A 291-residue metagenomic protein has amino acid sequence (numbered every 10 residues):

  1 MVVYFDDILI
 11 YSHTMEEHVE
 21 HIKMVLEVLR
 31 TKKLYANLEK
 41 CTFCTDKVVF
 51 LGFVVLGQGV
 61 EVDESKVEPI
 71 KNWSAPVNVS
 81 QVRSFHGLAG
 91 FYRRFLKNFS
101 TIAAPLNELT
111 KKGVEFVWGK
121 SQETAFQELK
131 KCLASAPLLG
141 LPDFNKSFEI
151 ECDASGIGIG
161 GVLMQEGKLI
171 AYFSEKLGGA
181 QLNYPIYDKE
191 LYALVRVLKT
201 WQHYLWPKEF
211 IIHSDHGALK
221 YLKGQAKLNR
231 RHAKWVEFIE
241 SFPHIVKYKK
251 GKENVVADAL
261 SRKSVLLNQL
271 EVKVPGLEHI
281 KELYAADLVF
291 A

Functional and structural regions predicted by a protein language model:
M1-I212, G217-Q225, N229-V246, K250-E253: Retroelement reverse transcriptase polymerase core
L96, E123, I211, G251-N254 (+1 more regions): RNase H-like DDE catalytic core and adjacent DNA/metal-binding regions of integrase/transposase superfamily proteins
